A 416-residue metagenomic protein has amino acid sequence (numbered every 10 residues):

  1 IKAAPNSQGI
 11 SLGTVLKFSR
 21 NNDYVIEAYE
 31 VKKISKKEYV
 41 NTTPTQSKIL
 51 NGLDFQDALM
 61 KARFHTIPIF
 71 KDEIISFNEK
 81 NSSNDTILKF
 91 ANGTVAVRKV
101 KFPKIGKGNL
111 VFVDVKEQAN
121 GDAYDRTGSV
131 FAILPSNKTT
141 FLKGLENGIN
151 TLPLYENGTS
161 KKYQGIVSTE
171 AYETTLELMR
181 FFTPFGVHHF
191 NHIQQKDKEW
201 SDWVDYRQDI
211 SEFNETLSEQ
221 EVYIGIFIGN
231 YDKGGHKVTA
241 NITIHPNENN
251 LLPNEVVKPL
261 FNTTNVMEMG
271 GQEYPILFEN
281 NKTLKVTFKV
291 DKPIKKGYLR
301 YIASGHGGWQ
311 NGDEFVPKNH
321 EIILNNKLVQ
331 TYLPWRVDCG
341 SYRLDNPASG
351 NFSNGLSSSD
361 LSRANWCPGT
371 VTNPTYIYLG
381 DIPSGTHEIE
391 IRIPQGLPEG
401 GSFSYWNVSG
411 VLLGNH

Functional and structural regions predicted by a protein language model:
A3-H416: Extracellular/secretory-pathway and virion-surface proteins
